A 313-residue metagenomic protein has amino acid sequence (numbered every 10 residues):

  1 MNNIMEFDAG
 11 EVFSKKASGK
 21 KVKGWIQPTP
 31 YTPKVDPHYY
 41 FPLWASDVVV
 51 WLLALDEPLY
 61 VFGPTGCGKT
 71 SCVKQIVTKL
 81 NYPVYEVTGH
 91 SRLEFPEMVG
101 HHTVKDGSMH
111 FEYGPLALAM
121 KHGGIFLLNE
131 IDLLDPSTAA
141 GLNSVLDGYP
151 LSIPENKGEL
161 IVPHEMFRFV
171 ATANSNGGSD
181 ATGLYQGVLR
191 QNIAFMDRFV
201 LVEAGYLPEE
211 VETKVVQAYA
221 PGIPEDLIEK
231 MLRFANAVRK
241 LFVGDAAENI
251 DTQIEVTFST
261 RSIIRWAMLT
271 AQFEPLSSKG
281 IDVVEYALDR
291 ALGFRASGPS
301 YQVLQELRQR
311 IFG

Functional and structural regions predicted by a protein language model:
M1-G313: C-terminal regulatory/interaction module of P-loop NTP-utilizing enzymes
